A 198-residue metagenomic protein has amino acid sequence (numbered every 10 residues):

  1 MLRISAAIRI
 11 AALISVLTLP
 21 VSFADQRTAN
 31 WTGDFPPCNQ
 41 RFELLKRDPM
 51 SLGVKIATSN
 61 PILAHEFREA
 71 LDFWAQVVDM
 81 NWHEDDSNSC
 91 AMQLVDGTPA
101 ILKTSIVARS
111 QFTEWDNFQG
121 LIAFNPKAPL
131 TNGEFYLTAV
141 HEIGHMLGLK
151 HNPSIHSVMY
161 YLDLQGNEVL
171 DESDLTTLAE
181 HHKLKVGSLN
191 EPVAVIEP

Functional and structural regions predicted by a protein language model:
M1-I10: Bacterial N-terminal signal peptides that target proteins for export
L13, T18-L63, R109-T113, L184-P192 (+1 more regions): Disordered inhibitory propeptide/activation segment of secreted metzincin zinc metalloprotease zymogens, centered on
D25, F112, F118-E134, M146 (+1 more regions): Metalloprotease/metallohydrolase-associated module, dominated by Zn2+-dependent proteases
D48-L52, C90, F118-G120, I155: Envelope-exposed proteins and targeting segments
S59, S87, P99, D163-L164: Residues that form or immediately flank small-molecule/cofactor binding pockets and catalytic motifs
A64-K150: Metzincin-family zinc-dependent endopeptidase catalytic domain
